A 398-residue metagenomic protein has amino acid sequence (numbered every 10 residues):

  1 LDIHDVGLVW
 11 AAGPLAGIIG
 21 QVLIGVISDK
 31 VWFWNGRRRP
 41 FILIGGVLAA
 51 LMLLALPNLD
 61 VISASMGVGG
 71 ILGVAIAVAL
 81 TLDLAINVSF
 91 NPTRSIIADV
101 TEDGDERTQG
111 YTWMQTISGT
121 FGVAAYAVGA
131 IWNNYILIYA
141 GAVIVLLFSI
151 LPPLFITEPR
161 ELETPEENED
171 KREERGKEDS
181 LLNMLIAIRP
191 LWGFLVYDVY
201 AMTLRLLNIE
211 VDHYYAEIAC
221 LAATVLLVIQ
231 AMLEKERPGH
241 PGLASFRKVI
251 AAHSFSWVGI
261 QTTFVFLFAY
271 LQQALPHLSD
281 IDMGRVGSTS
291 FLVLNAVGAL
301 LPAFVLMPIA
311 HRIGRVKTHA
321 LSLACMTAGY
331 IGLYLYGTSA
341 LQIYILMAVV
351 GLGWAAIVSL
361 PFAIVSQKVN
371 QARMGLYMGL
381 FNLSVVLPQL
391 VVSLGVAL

Functional and structural regions predicted by a protein language model:
D2-A12, E106-T112, E210-A219, H277-A296: Loop-to-transmembrane helix entry
G20-N35, L301-R315: Helix-to-loop junctions at the C-terminal end of transmembrane segments in multipass secondary transporters
L43-V68, A324-T338: C-terminal ends and interior cores of transmembrane alpha-helices in multi-pass membrane transporters/permeases
M52-S89, Q342-A356: Hydrophobic core of transmembrane alpha-helices in multi-pass small-molecule transporters, especially MFS/SLC-type
S65-M66, G70-L80, V88-S89, T93-R94 (+1 more regions): Intracellular loop-helix junctions on the cytosolic face of multi-pass helical membrane proteins
V88-T101, A356-N370: Intracellular juxtamembrane helix-capping segments at the cytosolic ends of symmetry-related transmembrane helices
K317-S359: C-terminal transmembrane helical hairpin of 12-TM major facilitator-type secondary transporters
Q371-L398: A late C-terminal transmembrane helix in Major Facilitator Superfamily
